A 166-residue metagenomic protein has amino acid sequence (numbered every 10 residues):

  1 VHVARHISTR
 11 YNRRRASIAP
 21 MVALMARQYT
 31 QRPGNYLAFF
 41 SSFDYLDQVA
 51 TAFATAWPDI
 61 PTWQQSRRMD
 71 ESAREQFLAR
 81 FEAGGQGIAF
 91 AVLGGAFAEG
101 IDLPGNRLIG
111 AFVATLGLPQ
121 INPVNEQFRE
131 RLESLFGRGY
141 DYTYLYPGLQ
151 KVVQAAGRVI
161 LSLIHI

Functional and structural regions predicted by a protein language model:
V1-H165: ASCE RecA-like P-loop NTPase motor cores that couple ATP hydrolysis to mechanical translocation on nucleic acids
